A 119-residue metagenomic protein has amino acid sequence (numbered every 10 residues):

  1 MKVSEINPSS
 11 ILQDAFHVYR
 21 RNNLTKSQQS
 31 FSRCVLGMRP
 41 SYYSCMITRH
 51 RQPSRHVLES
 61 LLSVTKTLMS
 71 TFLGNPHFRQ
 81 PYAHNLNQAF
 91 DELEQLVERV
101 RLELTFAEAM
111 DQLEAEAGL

Functional and structural regions predicted by a protein language model:
M1-N23: A short, Lys/Arg-rich alpha-helix, primarily the initiator
D14-A15, Y42, V64: A general alpha-helix detector
L24, Q28, Y42-C45, G74: Short, solvent-exposed secondary-structure capping/transition elements
K26, T48-S63: Short, basic-rich loop-to-helix N-cap that marks the start of a DNA-contacting helix
F31-S32: Short alpha-helical "recognition helix" segments of helix-turn-helix
V35-S54: Recognition helix of helix-turn-helix/homeodomain-like DNA-binding domains that insert into the DNA major groove
L58, T65-F72, V97-V100: Non-transmembrane amphipathic alpha-helical segments
L73-L119: Helix-turn-helix/homeodomain-like alpha-helical modules used for DNA recognition and transcription-factor dimerization
